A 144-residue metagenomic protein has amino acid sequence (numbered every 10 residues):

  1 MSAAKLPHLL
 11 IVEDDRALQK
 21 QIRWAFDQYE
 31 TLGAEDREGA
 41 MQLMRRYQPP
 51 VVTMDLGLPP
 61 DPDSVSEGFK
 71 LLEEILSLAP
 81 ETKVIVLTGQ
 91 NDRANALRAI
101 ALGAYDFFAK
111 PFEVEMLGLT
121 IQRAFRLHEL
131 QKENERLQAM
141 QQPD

Functional and structural regions predicted by a protein language model:
A3-A4, D15-E38, R46, V51: Two-component/phosphorelay signaling modules centered on CheY-like receiver
Q42, D61-P80: Short amphipathic alpha-helix used as the core "switch/output" element in two-component signaling
Q48-P50, S77-K83: His-Asp phosphorelay/catalytic-motif detector in bacterial-type signaling
L78, Q90-N91, L102: Short, conserved "switch-loop" micro-motifs in signal-transduction and mechanochemical regulators
D92-A94, F112-I121: C-terminal output helix
L119-D144: Flexible nucleotide-interacting loop at or near the entrance of a catalytic core
